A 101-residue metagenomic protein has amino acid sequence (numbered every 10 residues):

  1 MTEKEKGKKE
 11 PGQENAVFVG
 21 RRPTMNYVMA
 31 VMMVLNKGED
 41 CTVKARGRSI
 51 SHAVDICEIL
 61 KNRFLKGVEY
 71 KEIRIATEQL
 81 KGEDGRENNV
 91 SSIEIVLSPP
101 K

Functional and structural regions predicted by a protein language model:
M1-D40, S51-K101: Long, charged, low-complexity intrinsically disordered regions
